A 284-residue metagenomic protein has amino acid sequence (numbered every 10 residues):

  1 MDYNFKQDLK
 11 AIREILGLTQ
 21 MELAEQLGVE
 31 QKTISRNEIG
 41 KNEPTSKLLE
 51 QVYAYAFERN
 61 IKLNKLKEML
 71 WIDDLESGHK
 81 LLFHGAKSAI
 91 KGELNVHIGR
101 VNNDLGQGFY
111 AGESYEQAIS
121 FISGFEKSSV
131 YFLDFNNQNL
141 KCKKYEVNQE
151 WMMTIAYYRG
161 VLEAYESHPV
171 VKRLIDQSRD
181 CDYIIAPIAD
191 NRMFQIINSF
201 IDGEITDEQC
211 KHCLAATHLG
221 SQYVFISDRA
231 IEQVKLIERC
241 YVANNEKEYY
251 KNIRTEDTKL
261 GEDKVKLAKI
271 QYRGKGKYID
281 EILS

Functional and structural regions predicted by a protein language model:
M1-I15: A short, Lys/Arg-rich alpha-helix, primarily the initiator
I12, G28, T45-K65: DNA major-groove recognition helix of helix-turn-helix/homeodomain DNA-binding modules
G17-S35: Short alpha-helical DNA-recognition segment
N64-K67, I72, H97-Q107, E113-D176: ADP-ribosyltransferase catalytic core
N64-L82, S88: Short, charged recognition helix plus adjacent turn of helix-turn-helix-like nucleic-acid-binding domains
K80-N102: Short aromatic-glycine-(Arg/Gly/Cys) micro-motifs in beta-strand/loop hairpins
N139-S284: Active-site and NAD+-binding cores of ADP-ribose-processing enzymes
